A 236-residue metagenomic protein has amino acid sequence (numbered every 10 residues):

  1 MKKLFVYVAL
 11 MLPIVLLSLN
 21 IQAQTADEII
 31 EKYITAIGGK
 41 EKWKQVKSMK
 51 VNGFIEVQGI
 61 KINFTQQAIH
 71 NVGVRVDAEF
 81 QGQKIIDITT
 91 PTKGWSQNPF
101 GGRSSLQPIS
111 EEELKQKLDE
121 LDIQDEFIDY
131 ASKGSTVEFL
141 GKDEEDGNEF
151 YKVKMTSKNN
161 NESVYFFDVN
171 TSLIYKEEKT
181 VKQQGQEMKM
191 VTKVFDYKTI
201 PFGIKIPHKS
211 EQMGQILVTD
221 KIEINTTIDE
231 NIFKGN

Functional and structural regions predicted by a protein language model:
M1-A26: Bacterial Sec-dependent N-terminal signal peptides
Q22-T35, S96-N161, K182-M188, F195 (+1 more regions): Flexible, processing/modification-adjacent segments and terminal tails in exported/periplasmic/extracellular proteins
E28-G102: N-terminal mature ectodomain segment of secretory-pathway/periplasmic proteins
V51, V76, G94, V137 (+3 more regions): Well-ordered beta-strand positions enriched in small/hydrophobic/aromatic, beta-favoring residues
V57, F80, E145-D146, P201 (+1 more regions): Structural motif
I69, I85, T90-K93, G102-Q107 (+3 more regions): Catalytic loop of the DD-peptidase/beta-lactamase superfamily, centered on the K-T-G motif and neighboring
I88, K142, K176-E177: Residue-level detector of high-confidence beta-strand sites
E149-G235: Gly/Pro-enriched, hydrophobic low-complexity segments that function as extracytoplasmic propeptides/linkers
